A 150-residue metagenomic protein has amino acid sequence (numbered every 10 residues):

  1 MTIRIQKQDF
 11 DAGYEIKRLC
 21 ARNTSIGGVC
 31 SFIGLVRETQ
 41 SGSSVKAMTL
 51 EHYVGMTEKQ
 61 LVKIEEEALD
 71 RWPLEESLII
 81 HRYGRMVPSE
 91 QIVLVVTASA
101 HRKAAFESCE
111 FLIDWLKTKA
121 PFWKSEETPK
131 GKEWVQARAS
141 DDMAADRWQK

Functional and structural regions predicted by a protein language model:
M1-I92, F106-E110, D114-K150: N-terminal, polar/charged subdomain of small-to-medium soluble alpha/beta proteins
I92-S99: Short glycine-rich or small-residue beta-strand-to-loop segments that form or flank ligand, phosphate, metal/Fe-S
